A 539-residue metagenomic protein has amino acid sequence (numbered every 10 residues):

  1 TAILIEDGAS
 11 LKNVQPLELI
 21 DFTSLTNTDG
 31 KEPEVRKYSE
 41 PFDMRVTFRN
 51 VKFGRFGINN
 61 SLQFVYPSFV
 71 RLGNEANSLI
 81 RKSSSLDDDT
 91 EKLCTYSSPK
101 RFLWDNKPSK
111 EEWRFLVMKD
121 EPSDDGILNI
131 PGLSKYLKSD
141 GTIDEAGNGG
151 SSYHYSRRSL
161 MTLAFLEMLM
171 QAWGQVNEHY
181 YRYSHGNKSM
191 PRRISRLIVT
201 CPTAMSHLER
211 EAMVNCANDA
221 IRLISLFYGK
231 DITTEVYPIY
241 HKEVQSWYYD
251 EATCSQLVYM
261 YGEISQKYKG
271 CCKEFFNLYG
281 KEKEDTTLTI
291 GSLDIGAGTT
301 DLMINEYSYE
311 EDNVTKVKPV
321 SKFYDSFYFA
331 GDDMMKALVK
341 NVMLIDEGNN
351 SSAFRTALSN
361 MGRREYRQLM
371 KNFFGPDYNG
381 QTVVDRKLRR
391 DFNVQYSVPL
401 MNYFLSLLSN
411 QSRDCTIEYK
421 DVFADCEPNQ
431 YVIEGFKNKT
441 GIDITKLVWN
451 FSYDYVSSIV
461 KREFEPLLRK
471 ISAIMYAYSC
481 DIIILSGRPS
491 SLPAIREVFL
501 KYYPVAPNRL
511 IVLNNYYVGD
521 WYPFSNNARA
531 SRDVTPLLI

Functional and structural regions predicted by a protein language model:
T1-K12, N106, K119-N129, I264-K316 (+1 more regions): Gly/Thr-rich phosphate-binding beta-strand-loop-beta motif of the actin/hexokinase/Hsp70
I5-E6, N13-K110, I304-K439: Phosphate-binding glycine-rich/basic clefts of nucleotide- and phosphate-handling proteins, predominantly
S39-I198: Conserved phosphate-binding loops in N-terminal lobes of ATP-dependent enzymes of the actin/Hsp70/sugar-kinase
M161-S189, Q256-Y279, N429-C480, I495-V498: Phosphate/ATP-binding catalytic cores across multiple sugar-kinase/actin-like superfamilies, primarily ASKHA
P191-A212, C480-F499: Glycine-rich phosphate-binding loops at beta-strand->alpha-helix junctions
I221-D250, F499-L537: Conserved phosphate-binding/catalytic loops in two-lobed NTP-binding clefts
K230-G291: Conserved phosphate-binding catalytic cores of ATP/NTP-utilizing and phosphoryl-transfer enzymes
G270-E284, N350-F374, Y378-N379, V512-I539: Acidic, glycine/GT-rich loop-and beta-edge segments that sit at the periphery of enzyme/chaperone cores
